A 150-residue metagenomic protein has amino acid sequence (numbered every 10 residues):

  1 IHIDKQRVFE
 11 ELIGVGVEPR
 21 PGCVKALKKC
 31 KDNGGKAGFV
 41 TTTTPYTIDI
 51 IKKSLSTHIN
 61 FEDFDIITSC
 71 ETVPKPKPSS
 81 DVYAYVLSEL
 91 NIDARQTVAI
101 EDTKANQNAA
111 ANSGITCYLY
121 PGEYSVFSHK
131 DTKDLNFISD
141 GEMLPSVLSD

Functional and structural regions predicted by a protein language model:
I1-Q6: Acidic catalytic patch
E10-F39, S80: Short, acidic loop-to-helix structural element flanking the phosphoryl-transfer center in phosphate-processing enzymes
V24, K28, T44-P45, I50-D150: Asp-based, Mg2+/Mn2+-dependent phosphohydrolase catalytic module
